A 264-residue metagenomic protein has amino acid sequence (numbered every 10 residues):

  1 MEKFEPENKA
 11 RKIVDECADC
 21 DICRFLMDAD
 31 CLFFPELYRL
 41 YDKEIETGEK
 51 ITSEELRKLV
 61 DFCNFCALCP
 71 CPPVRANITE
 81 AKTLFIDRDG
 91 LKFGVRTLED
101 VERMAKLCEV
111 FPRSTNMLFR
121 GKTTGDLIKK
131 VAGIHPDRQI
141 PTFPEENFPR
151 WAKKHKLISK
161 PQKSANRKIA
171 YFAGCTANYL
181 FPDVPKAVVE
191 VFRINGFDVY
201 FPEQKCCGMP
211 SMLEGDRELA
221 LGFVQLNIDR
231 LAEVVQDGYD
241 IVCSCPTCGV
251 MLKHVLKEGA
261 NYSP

Functional and structural regions predicted by a protein language model:
M1-E5, D28-D61, P73-E99: Non-heme iron-sulfur electron-transfer modules
F4-K12: N-terminal acidic-hydrophobic amphipathic loop/helix motif that frequently occurs adjacent to catalytic
R11-D30, E54-R75, M104-C108, Y179: Cysteine-centered iron-sulfur cluster-binding motifs in ferredoxin-type domains/subunits of redox enzymes
R75-P264: Iron-sulfur cluster-binding electron-transfer modules in prokaryotic oxidoreductases
